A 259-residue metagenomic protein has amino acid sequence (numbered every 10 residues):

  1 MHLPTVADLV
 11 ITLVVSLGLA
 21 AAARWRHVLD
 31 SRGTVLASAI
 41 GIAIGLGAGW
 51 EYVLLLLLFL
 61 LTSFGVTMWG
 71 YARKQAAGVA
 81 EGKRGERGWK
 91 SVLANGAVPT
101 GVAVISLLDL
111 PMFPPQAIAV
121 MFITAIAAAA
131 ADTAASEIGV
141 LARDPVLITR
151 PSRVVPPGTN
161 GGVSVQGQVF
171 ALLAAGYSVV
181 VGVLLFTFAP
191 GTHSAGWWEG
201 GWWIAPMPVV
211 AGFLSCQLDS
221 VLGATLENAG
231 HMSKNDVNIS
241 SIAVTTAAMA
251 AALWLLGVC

Functional and structural regions predicted by a protein language model:
M1-A135, G139-C259: Hydrophobic alpha-helical transmembrane segments
